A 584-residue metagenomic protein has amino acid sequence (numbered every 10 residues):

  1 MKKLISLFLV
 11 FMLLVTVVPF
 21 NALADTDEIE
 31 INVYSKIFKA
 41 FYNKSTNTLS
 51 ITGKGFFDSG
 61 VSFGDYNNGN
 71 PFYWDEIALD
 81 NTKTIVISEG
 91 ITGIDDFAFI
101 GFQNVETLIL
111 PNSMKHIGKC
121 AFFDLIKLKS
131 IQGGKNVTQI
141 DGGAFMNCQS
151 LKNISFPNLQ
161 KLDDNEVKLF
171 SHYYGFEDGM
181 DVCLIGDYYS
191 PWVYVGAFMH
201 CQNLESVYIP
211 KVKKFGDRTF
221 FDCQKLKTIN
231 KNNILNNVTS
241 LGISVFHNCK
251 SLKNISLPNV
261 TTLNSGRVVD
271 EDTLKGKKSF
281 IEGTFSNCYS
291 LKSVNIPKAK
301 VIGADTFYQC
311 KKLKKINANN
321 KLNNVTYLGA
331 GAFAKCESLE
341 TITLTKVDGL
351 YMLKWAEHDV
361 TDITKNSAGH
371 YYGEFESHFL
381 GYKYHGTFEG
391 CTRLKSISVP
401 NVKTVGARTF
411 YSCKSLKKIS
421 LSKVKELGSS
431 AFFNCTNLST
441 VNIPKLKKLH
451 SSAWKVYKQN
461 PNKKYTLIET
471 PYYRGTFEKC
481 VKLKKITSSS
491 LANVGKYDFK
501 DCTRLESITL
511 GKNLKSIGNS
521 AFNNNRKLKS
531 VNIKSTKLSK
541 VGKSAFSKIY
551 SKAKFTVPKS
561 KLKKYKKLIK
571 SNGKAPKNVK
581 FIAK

Functional and structural regions predicted by a protein language model:
M1-F8: Positively charged n-region of N-terminal signal peptides that target proteins for export
F11-M12: Repetitive helical segments and hydrophobic/amphipathic motifs
V15-E28: Sec-dependent signal peptide cleavage junction
P19, S35-I37, T392: Glycine-centered tight beta-turn/hairpin loop motif at sheet-sheet or coil-to-beta transitions
D25-N104, C120-F123, F221, Y308 (+3 more regions): Surface-exposed repetitive/solenoidal architectures
A40-F41, F546-K548: A general structural signal for short secondary-structure junctions and capping/turn motifs
T46-K54, D80-G93, Q103-H116, L125-Q139 (+17 more regions): Structural signature of tandem-repeat unit edges
D95-A98, G118-A121, D141-M146, Y194-M199 (+13 more regions): Consensus positions within tandem repeat domains that build extended binding/scaffold surfaces
